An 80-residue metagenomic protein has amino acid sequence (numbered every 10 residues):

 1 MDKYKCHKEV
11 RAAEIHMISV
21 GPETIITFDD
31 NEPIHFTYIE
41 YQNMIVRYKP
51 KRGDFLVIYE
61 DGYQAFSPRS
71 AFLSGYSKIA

Functional and structural regions predicted by a protein language model:
M1-R52, E60: A motif-centric signal for short, conserved binding hotspots located in accessible loops or intrinsically disordered
Y48-A80: Short, compact, well-ordered microdomains
